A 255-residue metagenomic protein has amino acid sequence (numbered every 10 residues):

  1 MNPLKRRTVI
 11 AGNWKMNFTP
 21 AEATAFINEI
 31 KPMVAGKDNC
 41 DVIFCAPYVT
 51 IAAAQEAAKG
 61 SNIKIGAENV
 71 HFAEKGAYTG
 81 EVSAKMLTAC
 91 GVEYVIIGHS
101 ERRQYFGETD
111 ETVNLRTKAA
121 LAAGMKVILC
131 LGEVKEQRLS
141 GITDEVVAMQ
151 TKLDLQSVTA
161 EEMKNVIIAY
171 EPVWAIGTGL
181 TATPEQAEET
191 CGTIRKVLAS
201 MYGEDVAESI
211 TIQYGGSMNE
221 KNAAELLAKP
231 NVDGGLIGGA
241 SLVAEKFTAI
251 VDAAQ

Functional and structural regions predicted by a protein language model:
M1-Q255: Active-site loop-to-helix "anion-binding N-cap" substructures in soluble metabolic enzymes
